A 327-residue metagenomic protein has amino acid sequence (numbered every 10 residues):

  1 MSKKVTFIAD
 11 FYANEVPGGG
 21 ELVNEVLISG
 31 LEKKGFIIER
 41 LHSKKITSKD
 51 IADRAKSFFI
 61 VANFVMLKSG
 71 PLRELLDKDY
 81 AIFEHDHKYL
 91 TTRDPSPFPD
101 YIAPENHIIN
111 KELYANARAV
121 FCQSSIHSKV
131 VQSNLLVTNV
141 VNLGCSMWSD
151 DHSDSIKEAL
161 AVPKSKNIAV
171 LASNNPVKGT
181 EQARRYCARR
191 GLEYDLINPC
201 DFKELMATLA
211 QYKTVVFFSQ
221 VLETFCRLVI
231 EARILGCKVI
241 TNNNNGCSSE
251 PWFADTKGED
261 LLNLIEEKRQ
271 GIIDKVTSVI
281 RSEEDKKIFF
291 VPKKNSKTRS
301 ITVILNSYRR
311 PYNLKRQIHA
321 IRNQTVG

Functional and structural regions predicted by a protein language model:
M1-L67, I240-R269, I273, T277-S282 (+3 more regions): N-terminal pre-catalytic "stem/leader" segment of glycosyltransferase-like enzymes
F58-I60, L75-P104: Active-site proximal beta-strand in glycosyltransferases
P99-V120, A210: Membrane-proximal helix-turn-helix segments that form the acceptor-binding/catalytic region of lipid-linked
Y114-V140: A short, active-site helix/loop in glycosyltransferases that binds the activated sugar's phosphate group
V120, R299-L305, I321: Hydrophobic targeting segments
C145-L205: Conserved catalytic-core segment of nucleotide-activated headgroup transferases in glycan assembly
S219-R227, N244, S248-P251: Nucleotide-sugar-dependent
R310-N323: Short, well-formed alpha-helical segments that are part of the catalytic scaffolds of diverse glycosyltransferases
